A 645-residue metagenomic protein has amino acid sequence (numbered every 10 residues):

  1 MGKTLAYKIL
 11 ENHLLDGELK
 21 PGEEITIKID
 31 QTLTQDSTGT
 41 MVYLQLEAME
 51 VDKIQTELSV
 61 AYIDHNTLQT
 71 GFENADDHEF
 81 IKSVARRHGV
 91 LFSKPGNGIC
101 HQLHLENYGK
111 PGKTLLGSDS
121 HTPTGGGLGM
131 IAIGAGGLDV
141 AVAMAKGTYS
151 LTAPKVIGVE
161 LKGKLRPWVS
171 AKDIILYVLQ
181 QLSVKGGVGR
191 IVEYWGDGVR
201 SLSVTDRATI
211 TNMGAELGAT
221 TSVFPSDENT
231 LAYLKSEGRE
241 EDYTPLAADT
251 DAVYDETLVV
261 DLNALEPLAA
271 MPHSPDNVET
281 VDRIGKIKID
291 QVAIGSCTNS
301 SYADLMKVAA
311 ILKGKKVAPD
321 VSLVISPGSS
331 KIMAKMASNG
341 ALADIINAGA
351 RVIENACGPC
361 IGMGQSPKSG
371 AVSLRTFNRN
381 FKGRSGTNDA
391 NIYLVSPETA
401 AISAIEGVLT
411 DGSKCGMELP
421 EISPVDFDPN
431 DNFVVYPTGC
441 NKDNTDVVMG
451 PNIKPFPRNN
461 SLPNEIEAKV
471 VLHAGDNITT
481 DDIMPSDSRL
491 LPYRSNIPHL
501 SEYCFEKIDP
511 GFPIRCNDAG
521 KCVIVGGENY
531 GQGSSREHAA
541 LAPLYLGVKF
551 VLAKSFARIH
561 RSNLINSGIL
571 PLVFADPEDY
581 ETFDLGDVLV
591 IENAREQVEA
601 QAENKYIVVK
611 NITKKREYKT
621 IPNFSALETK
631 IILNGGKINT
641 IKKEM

Functional and structural regions predicted by a protein language model:
M1-M645: Fe-S-dependent hydro-lyases/dehydratases of central metabolism
